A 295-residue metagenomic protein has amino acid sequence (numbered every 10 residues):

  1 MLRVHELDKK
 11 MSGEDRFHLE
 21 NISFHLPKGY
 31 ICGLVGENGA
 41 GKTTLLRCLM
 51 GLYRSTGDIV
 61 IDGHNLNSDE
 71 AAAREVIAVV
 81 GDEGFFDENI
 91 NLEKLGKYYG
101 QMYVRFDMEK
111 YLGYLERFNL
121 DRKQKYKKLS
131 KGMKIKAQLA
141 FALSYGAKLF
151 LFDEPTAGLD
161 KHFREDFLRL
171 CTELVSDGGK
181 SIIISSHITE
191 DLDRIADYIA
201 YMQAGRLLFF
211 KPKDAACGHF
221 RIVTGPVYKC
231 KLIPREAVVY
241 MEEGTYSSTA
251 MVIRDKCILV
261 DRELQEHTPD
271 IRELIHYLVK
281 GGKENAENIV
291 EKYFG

Functional and structural regions predicted by a protein language model:
M1-N21, K28, E70: A short, flexible loop at the N-terminus of ABC-type nucleotide-binding domains that lies
V35-E37: The feature captures the beta-strand-to-loop junction immediately N-terminal to the Walker
M50: Helix-to-loop junction immediately C-terminal to a conserved catalytic motif
G57-S68, A72-A73: Conserved ABC transporter NBD signature motif
E75, G81-Q138: ABC-family P-loop ATPase nucleotide-binding domains
F150-E154: Catalytic Walker B motif of ABC-type/P-loop ATPase nucleotide-binding domains
T156-A157, T189: Short loop immediately C-terminal to the Walker-B catalytic DE motif in ABC-type ATPase nucleotide-binding domains
L168-V252: ABC transporter nucleotide-binding domain
